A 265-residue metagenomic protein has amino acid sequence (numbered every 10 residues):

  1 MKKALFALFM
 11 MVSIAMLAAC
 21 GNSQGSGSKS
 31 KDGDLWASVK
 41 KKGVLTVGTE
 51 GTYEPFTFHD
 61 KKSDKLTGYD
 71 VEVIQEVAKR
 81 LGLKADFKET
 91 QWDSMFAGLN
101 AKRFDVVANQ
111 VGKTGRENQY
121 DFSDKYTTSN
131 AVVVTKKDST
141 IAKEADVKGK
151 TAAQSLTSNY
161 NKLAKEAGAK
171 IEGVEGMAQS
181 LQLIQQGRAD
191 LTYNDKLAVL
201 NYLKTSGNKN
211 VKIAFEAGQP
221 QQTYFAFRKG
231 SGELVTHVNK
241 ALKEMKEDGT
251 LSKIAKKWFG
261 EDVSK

Functional and structural regions predicted by a protein language model:
M16-A19: C-terminal motif of bacterial Sec signal peptides marking the signal peptidase cleavage site
G21-S23, V71-R80, S158, Q222-D262: Extended ligand-binding regions for polar small-molecule ligands
S28-N109: Extracytoplasmic small-molecule ligand-binding "clamshell" domains of the periplasmic binding protein/Venus flytrap
G43-T49, E144-T157: Short loop->beta-strand "edge-of-pocket" segments that line small-molecule binding or catalytic clefts across diverse
G51, T128-T135, K196, L200-K243 (+1 more regions): Periplasmic-binding protein-like
V71-E72, D86-A97, T157, E172-Q186 (+1 more regions): Short helix-initiation/N-cap motifs at beta->coil->alpha
K79, K84-D146: Acidic, polar ligand-binding/catalytic clefts
G82-K84, N100-N109, Q186-A198, K209: Alpha-to-beta junction loops
